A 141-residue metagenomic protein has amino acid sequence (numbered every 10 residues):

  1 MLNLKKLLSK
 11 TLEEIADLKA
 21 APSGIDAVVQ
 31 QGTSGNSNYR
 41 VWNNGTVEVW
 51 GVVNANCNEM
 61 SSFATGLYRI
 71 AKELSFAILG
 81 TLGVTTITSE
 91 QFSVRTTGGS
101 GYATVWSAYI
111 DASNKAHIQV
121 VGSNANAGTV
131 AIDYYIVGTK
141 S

Functional and structural regions predicted by a protein language model:
M1-N54: Glycine-rich, low-complexity segments
T46-S141: Extracellular attachment/recognition segments
